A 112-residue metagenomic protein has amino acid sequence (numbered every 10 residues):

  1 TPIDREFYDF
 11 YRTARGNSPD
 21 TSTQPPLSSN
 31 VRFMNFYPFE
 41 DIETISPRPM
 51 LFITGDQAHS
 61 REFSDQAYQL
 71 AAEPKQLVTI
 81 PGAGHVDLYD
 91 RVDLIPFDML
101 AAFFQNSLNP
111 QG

Functional and structural regions predicted by a protein language model:
T1-P25, S29-N30, F39: Accessory cap/linker subdomain of secreted extracellular hydrolases
N35-F39, R61: Structural motif corresponding to alpha-helix initiation and N-cap regions
D41-T44, Q66: Well-formed, non-transmembrane alpha-helical positions, independent of function
I45-S46, L51-T54: Short beta-strand/loop motif that positions the catalytic acidic residue of the alpha/beta-hydrolase fold
G55-A58, G82-G84: Acidic beta-to-alpha connecting loop that harbors the catalytic carboxylate
Q57-K75: Conserved loop-alpha-helix segment in the C-terminal half of the alpha/beta-hydrolase fold that carries the catalytic
L77-T79: Conserved beta-strand scaffold positions in the cores of enzyme catalytic domains, especially in NTP/NDP-utilizing
P81-G112: Catalytic active-site module of serine/aspartate enzymes centered on a nucleophile-bearing elbow/loop
